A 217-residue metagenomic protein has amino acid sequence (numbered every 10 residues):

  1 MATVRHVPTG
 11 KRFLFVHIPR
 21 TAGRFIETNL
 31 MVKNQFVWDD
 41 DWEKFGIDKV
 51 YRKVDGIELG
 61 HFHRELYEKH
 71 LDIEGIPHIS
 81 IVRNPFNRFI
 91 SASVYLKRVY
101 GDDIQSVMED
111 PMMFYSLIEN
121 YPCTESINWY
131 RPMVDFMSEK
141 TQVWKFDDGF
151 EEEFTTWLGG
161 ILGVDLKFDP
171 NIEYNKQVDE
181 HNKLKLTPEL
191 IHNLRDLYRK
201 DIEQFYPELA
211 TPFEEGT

Functional and structural regions predicted by a protein language model:
M1-T217: Membrane-interface amphipathic segments in extracytoplasmic regions
